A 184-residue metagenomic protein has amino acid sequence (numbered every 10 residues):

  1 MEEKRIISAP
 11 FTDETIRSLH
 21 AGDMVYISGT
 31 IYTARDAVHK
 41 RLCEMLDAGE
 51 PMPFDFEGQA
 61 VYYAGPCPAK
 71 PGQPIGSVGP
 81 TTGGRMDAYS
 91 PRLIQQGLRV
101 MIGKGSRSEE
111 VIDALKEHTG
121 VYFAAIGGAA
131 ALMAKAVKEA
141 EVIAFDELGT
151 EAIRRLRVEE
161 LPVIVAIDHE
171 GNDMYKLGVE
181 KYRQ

Functional and structural regions predicted by a protein language model:
M1, S28, V137-K138: Short acidic-glycine loop/turn motifs at beta-strand connectors
E2-F11: Short, structured beta-strand/loop micro-motifs enriched in basic residues and often containing a Trp
T33-L161: Feature captures the catalytic cores and cofactor-binding loops of soluble hydro-lyases/lyases that act on carboxylate
A88-S90, A166-Q184: Active-site/ligand-binding-proximal alpha/beta "capping" segment
